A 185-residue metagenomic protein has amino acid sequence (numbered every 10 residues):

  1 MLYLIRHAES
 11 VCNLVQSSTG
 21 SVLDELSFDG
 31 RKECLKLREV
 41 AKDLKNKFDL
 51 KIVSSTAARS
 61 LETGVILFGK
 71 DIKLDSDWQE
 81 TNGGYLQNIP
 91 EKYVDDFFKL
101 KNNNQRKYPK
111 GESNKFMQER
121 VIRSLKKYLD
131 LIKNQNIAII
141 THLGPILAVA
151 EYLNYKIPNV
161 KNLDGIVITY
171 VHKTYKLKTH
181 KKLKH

Functional and structural regions predicted by a protein language model:
M1-R6, V53, I132-T141, P145: Beta-strand elements within well-structured catalytic alpha/beta cores of enzymes that handle phosphate/sulfate esters
L2-I72, V160: Active-site-proximal alpha-helix that buttresses catalytic centers in soluble enzyme cores
V15, D24-E25, I66-I122: Phosphate-handling substructures
E33, L37, S60, M117-Y128: Alpha-helical packing segments of well-folded alpha/beta enzyme cores
V40, I66, K70, K127 (+2 more regions): Active-site catalytic microenvironments for nucleophilic, acid-base chemistry
L44-F48, Y128-N136: Glycine-rich phosphate-binding loop signature in dinucleotide/nucleotide-binding domains
N46-S76, F97-N103, V171-H185: Conserved histidine-centered catalytic loops in small-molecule metabolism enzymes
N154-T179: Domain-level recognition of soluble alpha/beta enzyme cores, biased toward histidine phosphatases/phosphomutases
